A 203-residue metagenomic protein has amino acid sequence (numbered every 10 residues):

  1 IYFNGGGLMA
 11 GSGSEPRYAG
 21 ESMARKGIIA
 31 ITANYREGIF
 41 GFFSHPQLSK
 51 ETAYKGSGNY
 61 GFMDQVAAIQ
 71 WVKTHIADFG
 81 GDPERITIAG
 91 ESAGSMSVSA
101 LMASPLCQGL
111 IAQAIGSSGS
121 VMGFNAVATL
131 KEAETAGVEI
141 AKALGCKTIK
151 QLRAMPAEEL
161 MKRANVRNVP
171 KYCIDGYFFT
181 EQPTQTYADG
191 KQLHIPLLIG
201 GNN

Functional and structural regions predicted by a protein language model:
Y2, S14-Y18, S22, I149 (+1 more regions): Short, well-ordered surface patches within globular domains
F3-V66, W71-D78, V121: Cap/lid segment of the alpha/beta-hydrolase catalytic domain
A19-A24, M102-A103, Y187: Mature extracellular/periplasmic domains of secretome proteins
K26-I31, D82-I86, C107-Q113, L193-P196: Loop/turn elements at helix/coil->beta-strand transitions in domains of secreted/extracellular proteins
T74, Q108, Q113, S117-N203: Substrate-access "cap/lid" subdomains that shape and gate the entrance to catalytic or ligand-binding pockets
I88-E91, I115-S117: Short beta-strand immediately N-terminal to the catalytic nucleophile in serine-hydrolase-like folds
S95-C107: Short glycine-enriched nucleophile-adjacent loop and the immediately C-terminal alpha-helix near the catalytic center
